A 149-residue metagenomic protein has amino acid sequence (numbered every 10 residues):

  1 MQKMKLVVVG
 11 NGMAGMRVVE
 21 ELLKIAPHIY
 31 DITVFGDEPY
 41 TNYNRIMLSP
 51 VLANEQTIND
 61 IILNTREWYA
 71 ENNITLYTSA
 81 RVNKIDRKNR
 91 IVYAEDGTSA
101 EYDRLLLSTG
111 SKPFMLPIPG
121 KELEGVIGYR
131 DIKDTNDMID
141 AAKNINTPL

Functional and structural regions predicted by a protein language model:
M1-V7, N64-L149: FAD-binding core/adjacent interface of flavoenzyme oxidoreductases
Q2-T75: Beta1-alpha1 glycine-rich phosphate/pyrophosphate-binding loop at the start of Rossmann-like nucleotide-binding domains
